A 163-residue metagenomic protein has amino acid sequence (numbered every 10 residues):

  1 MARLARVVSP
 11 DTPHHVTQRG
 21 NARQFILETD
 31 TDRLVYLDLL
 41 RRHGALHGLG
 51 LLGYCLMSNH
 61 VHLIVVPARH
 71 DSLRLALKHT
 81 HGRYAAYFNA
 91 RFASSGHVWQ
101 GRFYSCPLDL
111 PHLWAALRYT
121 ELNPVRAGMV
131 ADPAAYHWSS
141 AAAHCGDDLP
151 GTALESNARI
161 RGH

Functional and structural regions predicted by a protein language model:
M1-M57, V66-H163: Short Pro-Cys-Gly-centered "Cys-loop" motif that presents a nucleophilic cysteine in a tight turn
H60: Glycine/serine-rich anion-binding loops at beta->alpha junctions that coordinate negatively charged ligand groups
